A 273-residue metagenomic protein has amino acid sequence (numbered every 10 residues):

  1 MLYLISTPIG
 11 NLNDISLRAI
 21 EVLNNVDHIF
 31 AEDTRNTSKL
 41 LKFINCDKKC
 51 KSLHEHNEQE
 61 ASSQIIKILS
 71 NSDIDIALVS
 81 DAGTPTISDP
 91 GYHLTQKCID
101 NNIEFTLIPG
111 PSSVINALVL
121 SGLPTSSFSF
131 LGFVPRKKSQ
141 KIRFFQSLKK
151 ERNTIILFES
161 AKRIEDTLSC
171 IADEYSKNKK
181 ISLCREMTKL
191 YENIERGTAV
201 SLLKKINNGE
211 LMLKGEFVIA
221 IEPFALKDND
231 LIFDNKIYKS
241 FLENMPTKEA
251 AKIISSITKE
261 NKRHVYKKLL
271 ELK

Functional and structural regions predicted by a protein language model:
M1-H56: Glycine-rich, flexible N-terminal cofactor/catalytic loop recognition
M1-L2, S72-A77, N153-T154: Loop/turn-to-beta-strand initiation segments
L23-I29, I103-F105, T154-I155: Short active-site oxyanion
A31, L107-G110, L157, L183: General beta-strand structural signal in soluble alpha/beta enzymes
L53-Q59, V134-P135: Conserved helicase motor
S70-P135: Short glycine-cluster motifs
I74, T154, F158-K273: A contiguous loop/helix-start segment that scaffolds small-molecule binding in enzyme catalytic cores
F128-K150: A short, charged helix-loop
